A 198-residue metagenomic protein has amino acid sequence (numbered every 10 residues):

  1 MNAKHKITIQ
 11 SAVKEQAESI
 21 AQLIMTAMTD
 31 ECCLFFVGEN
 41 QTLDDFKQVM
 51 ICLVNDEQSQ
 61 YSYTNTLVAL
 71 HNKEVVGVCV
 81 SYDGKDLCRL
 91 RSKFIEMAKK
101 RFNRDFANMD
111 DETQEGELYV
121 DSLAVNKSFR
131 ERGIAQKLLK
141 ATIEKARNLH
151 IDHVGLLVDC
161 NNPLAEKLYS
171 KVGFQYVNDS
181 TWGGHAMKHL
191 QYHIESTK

Functional and structural regions predicted by a protein language model:
T8-Q22, T29-F35: A short beta-loop-alpha structural element at the N-terminal edge of CoA-dependent acyl/N-acetyltransferase catalytic
E31-V54, N65, K99-K100: Conserved GNAT-fold acetyl-CoA-binding loop/helix
L53-V68, K85-L90, Y119: A short helix-loop-beta-strand connector motif used in the catalytic cores of GNAT acetyltransferases and, in some
V68, E74-D83, Y119, A124: Conserved beta-strand in the GNAT
D83-L118: Conserved acyl-donor/pantetheine-binding loop and adjacent beta-alpha core of acyl/acetyltransferases and related
E117-L118, A146-L157: Conserved GNAT acetyl-CoA-binding A-motif
E131-E144, K167-K171: Conserved acetyl-CoA-binding loop-helix of GNAT-fold acetyltransferases
D152-E166, K171-V172, N178-K198: C-terminal "cap" of GNAT-fold acetyltransferases
